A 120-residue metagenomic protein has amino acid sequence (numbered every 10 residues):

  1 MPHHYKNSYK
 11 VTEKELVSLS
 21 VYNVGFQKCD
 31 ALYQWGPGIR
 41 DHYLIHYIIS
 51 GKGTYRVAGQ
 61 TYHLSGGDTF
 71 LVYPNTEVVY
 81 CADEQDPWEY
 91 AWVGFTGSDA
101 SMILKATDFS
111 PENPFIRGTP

Functional and structural regions predicted by a protein language model:
M1-H3, A100-I103: Short, charged, low-hydrophobicity "junction" segments
M1-H63, T69, V79, E84 (+1 more regions): Generic protein-terminus/edge-of-domain signal
H46, F70, Y90, P114-T119: Secondary-structure boundary/capping motif
Y47, F95-D99, T119-P120: Hydrophobic/aromatic residues within well-ordered alpha-helical segments
T61, N75-D99: Ligand-binding loop in jelly-roll beta-barrel domains
M102-P120: Amphipathic alpha-helical segments enriched in hydrophobic/aromatic residues interleaved with Lys/Arg
